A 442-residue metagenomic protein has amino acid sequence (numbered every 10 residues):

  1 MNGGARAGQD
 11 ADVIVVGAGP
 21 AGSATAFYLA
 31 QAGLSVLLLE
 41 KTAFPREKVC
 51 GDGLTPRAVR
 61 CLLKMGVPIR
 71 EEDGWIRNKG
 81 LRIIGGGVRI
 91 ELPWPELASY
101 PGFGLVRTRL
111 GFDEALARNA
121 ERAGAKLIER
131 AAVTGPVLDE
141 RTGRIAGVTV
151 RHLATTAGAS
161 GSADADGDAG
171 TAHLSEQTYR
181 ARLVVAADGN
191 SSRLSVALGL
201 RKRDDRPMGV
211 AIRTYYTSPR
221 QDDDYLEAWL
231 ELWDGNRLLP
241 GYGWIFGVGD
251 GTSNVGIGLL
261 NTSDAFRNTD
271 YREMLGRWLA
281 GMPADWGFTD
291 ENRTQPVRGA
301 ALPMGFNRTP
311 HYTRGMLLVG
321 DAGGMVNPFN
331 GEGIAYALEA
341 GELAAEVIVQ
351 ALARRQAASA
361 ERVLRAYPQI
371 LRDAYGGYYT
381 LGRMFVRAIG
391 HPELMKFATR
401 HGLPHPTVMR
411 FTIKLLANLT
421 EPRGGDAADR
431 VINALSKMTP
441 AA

Functional and structural regions predicted by a protein language model:
A5-A21: Beta1/beta-strand and adjacent pyrophosphate-binding region of the FAD-binding site in flavoprotein oxidoreductases
A21, F44, S191: Conserved Rossmann-like nucleotide-cofactor binding loop
A30-C50: Glycine-rich FAD pyrophosphate-binding loop
A43-M65: Conserved N-terminal glycine-rich FAD pyrophosphate-binding loop of Rossmann-like flavoproteins
V59, K64-E114: A conserved beta-strand/loop capping segment in the N-terminal third of enzymes that catalyze redox or closely related
G74, S263-V347, A353: FAD/FMN-dependent oxidoreductases across multiple families
N119-W286: Predominantly flavin-linked oxidoreductase catalytic cores and closely associated redox partners
V349-A442: C-terminal helical "tail/cap" subdomain of flavin- and related membrane-associated enzymes
